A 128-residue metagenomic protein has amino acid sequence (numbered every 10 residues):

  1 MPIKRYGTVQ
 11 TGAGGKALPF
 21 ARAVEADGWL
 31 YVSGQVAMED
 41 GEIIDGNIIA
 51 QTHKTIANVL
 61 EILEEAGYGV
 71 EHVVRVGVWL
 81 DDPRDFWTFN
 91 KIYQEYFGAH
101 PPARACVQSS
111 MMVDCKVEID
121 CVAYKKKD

Functional and structural regions predicted by a protein language model:
M1-A57, E61-V74, L80-D128: N-terminal presequence-like segments and the immediate start of the first folded domain
